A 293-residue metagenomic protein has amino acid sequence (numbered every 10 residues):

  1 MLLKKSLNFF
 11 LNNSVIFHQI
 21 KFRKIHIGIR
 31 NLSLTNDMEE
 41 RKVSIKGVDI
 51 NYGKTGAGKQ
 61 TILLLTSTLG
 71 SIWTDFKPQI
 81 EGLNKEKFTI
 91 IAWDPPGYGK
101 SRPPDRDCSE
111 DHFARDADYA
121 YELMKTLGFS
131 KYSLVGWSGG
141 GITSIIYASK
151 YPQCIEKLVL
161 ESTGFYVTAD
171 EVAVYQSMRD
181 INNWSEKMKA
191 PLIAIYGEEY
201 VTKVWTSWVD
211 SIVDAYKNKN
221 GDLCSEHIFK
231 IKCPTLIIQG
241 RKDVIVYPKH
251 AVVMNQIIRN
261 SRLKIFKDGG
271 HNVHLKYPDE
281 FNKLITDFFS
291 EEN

Functional and structural regions predicted by a protein language model:
V48-P103: Conserved HGGG/HGGXW glycine-rich cap/lid loop of the alpha/beta-hydrolase fold
A92-K131, K283: Active-site loop/oxyanion-hole signature of alpha/beta-hydrolase fold enzymes
I142-K150, C154-M188: Flexible "cap/lid" loop of the alpha/beta hydrolase fold
D210-H227: Active-site nucleophile elbow and catalytic-triad environment of alpha/beta-hydrolase enzymes
C224, C233, Y247-Q256: Short alpha-helix in the alpha/beta-hydrolase fold that links the catalytic acid
I231, I237-Q239: Short beta-strand/loop motif that positions the catalytic acidic residue of the alpha/beta-hydrolase fold
K242-V246: Acidic catalytic loop of the alpha/beta-hydrolase fold
D268-N293: Catalytic active-site module of serine/aspartate enzymes centered on a nucleophile-bearing elbow/loop
